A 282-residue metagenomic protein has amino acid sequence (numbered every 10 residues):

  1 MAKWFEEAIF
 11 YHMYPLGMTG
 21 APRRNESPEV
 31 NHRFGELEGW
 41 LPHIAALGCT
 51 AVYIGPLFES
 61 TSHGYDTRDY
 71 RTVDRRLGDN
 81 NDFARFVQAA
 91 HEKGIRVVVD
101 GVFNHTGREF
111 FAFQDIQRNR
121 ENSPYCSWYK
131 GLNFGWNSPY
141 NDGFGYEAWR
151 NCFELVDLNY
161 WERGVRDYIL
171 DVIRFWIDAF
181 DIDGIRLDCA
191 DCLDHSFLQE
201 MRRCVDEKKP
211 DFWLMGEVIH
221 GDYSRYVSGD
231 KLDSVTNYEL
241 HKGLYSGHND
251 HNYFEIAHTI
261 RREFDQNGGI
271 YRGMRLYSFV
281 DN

Functional and structural regions predicted by a protein language model:
M1-V99, N104-T106, F111-D115, E147 (+2 more regions): N-terminal structural segment of carbohydrate-active enzymes
I9-H12, V52-I54, V97-V99, I185 (+3 more regions): Hydrophobic faces of well-ordered beta-strands that scaffold small-molecule active sites in alpha/beta enzyme cores
L16, L57, V102-N104, A190-C192 (+2 more regions): Active-site beta-loop-alpha junctions enriched in small/polar residues
W40, D82, F86, V165-W176 (+4 more regions): Alpha-helical packing segments of well-folded alpha/beta enzyme cores
C49, I182, L232-D233: A structural motif
E109, F113-E121, Y125, K130 (+2 more regions): Conserved alpha/beta catalytic core and glycan-binding cleft of carbohydrate-active enzymes
I116-G164: Glycan-binding loop/region signatures in secreted carbohydrate-active enzymes
W149-R150, E154-S224: Active-site neighborhood of glycoside hydrolase catalytic domains
